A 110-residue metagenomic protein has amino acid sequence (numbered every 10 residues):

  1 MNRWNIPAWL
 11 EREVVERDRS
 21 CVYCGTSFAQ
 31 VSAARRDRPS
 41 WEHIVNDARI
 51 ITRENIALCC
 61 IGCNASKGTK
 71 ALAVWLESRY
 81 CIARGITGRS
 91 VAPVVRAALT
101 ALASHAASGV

Functional and structural regions predicted by a protein language model:
M1-W4, T52: Conserved recognition-core residues within compact binding domains
N5-P39, C60-I61: Short cysteine-rich loop/turn motifs with clustered Cys
R12, E16, A34, D47-I50 (+2 more regions): A generic structural micro-environment signature that highlights single residues at secondary-structure boundaries
E16-S20, N46-E54, R89: Generic structural signal for short, solvent-exposed loop/turn connectors between secondary structure elements
T26-L58, K67-V74: Histidine-centered nuclease catalytic patch
E54-N55, G62-V110: A detector for short metal-coordination/catalytic motifs
